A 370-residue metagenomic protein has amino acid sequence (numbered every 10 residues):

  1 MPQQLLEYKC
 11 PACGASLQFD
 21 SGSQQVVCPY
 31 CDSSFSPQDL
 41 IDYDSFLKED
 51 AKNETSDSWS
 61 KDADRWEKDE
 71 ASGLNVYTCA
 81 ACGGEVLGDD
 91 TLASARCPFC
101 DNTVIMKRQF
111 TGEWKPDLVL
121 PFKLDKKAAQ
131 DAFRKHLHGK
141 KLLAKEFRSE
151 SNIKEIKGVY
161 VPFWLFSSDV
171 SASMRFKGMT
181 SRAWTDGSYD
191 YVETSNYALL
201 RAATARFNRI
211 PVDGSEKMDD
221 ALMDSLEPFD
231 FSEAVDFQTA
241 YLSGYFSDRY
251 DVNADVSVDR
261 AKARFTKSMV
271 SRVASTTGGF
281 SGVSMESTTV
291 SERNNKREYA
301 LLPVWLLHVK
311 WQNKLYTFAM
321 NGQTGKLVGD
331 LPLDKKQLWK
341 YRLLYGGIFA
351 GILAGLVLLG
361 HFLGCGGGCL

Functional and structural regions predicted by a protein language model:
L5-E7, S23-Q25, S72-V76, T91-S94: Residues immediately within or flanking Cys/His clusters that coordinate Zn2+ in small zinc-binding modules
C10-C13, C28-C31, C79-C82, C97-C100: Short cysteine-rich clusters marking metal-coordination/redox-active sites
S16-Q18, S36, L87, I105: Short functional micro-motifs and their immediate structural scaffolds
S23-V27, L40-F46, T91-R96, Q109-K115: Short cysteine/histidine-rich zinc-coordinating motifs and their immediately flanking basic loops
D32-D39, D101-R108: Short Cys/His-rich micro-motifs in 6-15 aa windows
A71, G112-K310, K314, K335 (+2 more regions): Charged, low-complexity helical/coil segments in non-catalytic cytosolic or luminal regions
W311-D334: Juxtamembrane amphipathic/hinge helix adjacent to a transmembrane helix
Q337-G368: C-terminal single-pass membrane-anchor helix
